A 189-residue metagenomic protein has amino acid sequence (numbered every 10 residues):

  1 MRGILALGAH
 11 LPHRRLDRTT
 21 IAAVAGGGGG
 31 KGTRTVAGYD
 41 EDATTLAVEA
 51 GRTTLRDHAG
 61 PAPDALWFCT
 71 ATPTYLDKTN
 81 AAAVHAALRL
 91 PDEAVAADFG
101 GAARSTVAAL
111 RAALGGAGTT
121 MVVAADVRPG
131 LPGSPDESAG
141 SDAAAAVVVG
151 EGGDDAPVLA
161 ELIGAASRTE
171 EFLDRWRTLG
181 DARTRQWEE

Functional and structural regions predicted by a protein language model:
M1-A43, S134-E188: Condensing-enzyme catalytic core mediating Claisen C-C bond formation in acyl metabolism
I4-A6, T54, L66, V84 (+2 more regions): Buried hydrophobic positions in well-ordered alpha/beta secondary-structure cores of metabolic enzymes
G8, C69, M121-D126, V149: Short beta-strand segments
R34-D42, A71-T119, A125: Conserved catalytic cysteine-centered active-site region of acyl-thioester-dependent Claisen-condensing enzymes
A47-T54, T106-A113, V149: Buried hydrophobic packing segments
A50-D64, E189: Phosphate/pyrophosphate-binding loops at sites that engage ATP/ADP/AMP, CoA/4′-phosphopantetheine, polyphosphate
D64-T72: Short glycine-rich or small-residue beta-strand-to-loop segments that form or flank ligand, phosphate, metal/Fe-S
P129-P132: Short, solvent-exposed loop/turn segments at secondary-structure junctions
